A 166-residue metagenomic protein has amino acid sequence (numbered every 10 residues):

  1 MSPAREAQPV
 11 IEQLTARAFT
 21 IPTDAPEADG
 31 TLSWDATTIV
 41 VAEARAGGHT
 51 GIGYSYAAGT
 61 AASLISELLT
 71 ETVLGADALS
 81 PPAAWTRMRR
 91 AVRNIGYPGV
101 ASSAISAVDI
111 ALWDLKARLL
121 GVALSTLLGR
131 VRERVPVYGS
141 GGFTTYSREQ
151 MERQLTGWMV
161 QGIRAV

Functional and structural regions predicted by a protein language model:
S2-Y54, L68: Structured beta-strand/loop patches that form or line metal/cofactor-binding pockets in enzymes
D24-P26, G96, G141, V166: Catalytic cores of transferase enzymes with a strong primary signal for eukaryotic protein kinases
P26-A28, L124, R153: Glycine-rich, charged/polar anion/phosphate-binding loops that engage phosphate groups from diverse ligands
L32-D35, L128-V131, M159: Solvent-exposed alpha-helices and their adjacent loops that cap or buttress functional pockets in soluble metabolic
A44-R45, H49-L120: Metal- or metallocofactor-binding catalytic centers and their adjacent structured scaffolds across diverse enzyme
I95, L120-F143: N-terminal small/glycine-rich loop or linker at the start of catalytic domains across soluble metabolic enzymes
R134-V166: Metal-dependent enolase-superfamily TIM-barrel catalytic cores that perform enediolate-based chemistry
